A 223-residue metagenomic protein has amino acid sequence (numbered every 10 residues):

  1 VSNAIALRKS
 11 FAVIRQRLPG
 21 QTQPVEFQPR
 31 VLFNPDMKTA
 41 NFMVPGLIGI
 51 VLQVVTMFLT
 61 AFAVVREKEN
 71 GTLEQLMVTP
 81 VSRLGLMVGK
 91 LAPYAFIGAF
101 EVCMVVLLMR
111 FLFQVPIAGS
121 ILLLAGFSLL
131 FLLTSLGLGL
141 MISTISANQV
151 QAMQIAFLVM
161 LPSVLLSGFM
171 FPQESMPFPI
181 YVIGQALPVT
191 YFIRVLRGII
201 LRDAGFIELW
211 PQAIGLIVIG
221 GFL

Functional and structural regions predicted by a protein language model:
V1-T56: Transport-system extracytoplasmic interface segments
F33-M37, P116, G168-F222: Membrane-interfacial helix-loop-helix junctions in multi-pass membrane proteins
N34, L47, V51, L59 (+5 more regions): Residue-level hotspots within the lipid-embedded alpha helices of multi-pass solute transporters
I50-T72, L91, L140, T144: A hydrophobic alpha-helix feature that marks transmembrane segments and, especially, their cytosolic C-terminal ends
I50-V54, A95, S128-L133, L158-S167 (+3 more regions): Hydrophobic transmembrane alpha-helices
T60, G71-T72, A95, C103 (+6 more regions): Hydrophobic alpha-helical segments typical of transmembrane helices and their membrane-interface/capping positions
R66, Q75-R83, I145: Short helix-to-coil transition segments within interhelical loops that connect adjacent transmembrane helices
R83-F157, L161, F206-A213, I217-V218: Alpha-helical transmembrane segments and their short interhelical loops
